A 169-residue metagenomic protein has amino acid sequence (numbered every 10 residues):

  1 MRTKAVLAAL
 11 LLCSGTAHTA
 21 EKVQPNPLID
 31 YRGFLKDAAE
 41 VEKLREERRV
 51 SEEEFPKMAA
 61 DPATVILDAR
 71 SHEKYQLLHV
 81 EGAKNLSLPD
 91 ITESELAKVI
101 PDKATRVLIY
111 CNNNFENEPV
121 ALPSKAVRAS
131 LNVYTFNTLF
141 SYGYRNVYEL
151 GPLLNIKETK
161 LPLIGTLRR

Functional and structural regions predicted by a protein language model:
R2, H18-E46, Q76-L86, I91-R169: Rhodanese-like catalytic fold shared by cysteine-dependent sulfurtransferases and DSP/PTP-type phosphatases
R2-A8: Sec-dependent signal peptide recognition, specifically the positively charged N-region followed immediately by
L10-H18: Hydrophobic h-region of N-terminal signal peptides that target proteins for export in Gram-negative bacteria
L44-M58: A short, well-structured juxtamembrane/interface segment
E54, R70, Y134: Short Gly/charged-rich anion-binding patches and loops
K57, K74-L77: Short, solvent-exposed loop/turn elements at domain surfaces
P62-L67, K103-R106: Short coil/turn segments at beta-strand junctions that form active-site/ligand-binding loops
V65-R70, A83-L86: Short hydrophobic beta-strand that contains or immediately precedes a catalytic carboxylate
